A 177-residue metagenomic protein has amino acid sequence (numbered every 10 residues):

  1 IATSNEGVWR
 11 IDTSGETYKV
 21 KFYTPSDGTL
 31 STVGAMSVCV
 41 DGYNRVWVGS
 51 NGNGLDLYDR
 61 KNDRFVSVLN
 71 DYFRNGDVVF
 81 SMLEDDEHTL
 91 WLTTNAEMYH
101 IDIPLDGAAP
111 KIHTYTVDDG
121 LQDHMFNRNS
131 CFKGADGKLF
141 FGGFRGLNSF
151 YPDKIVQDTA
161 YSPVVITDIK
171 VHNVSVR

Functional and structural regions predicted by a protein language model:
I1, N44-V48, T89-L90, G137-F141: Entry beta-strands of beta-propeller and related beta-repeat scaffolds
I1-A2, S37: Extended acidic, low-complexity intrinsically disordered regions
S4-G7, N51: C-terminal regulatory/effector modules of DNA-binding transcriptional regulators
S14-G15, K61, P104, D153: Solvent-exposed strand-loop boundary residues in beta-sheet-rich modules
E16-K19, S26, G42, K61-R64 (+2 more regions): Cysteine-rich, disulfide-stabilized extracellular repeat modules
D27-S37, N51-N53, V66-E84, L92-R177: Residue-level "micro-hotspots" composed of small/polar
G54-Y58: Surface-exposed extracellular loop regions of Gram-negative outer-membrane beta-barrel proteins
